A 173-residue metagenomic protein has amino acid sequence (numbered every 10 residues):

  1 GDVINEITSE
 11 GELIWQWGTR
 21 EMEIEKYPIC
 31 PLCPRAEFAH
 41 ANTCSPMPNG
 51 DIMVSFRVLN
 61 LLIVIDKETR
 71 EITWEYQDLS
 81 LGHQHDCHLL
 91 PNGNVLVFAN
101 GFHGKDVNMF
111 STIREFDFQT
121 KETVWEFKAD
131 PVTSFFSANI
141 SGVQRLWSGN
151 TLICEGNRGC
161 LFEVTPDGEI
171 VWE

Functional and structural regions predicted by a protein language model:
G1-E173: Histidine-/acidic-rich catalytic cores in large beta-rich domains
